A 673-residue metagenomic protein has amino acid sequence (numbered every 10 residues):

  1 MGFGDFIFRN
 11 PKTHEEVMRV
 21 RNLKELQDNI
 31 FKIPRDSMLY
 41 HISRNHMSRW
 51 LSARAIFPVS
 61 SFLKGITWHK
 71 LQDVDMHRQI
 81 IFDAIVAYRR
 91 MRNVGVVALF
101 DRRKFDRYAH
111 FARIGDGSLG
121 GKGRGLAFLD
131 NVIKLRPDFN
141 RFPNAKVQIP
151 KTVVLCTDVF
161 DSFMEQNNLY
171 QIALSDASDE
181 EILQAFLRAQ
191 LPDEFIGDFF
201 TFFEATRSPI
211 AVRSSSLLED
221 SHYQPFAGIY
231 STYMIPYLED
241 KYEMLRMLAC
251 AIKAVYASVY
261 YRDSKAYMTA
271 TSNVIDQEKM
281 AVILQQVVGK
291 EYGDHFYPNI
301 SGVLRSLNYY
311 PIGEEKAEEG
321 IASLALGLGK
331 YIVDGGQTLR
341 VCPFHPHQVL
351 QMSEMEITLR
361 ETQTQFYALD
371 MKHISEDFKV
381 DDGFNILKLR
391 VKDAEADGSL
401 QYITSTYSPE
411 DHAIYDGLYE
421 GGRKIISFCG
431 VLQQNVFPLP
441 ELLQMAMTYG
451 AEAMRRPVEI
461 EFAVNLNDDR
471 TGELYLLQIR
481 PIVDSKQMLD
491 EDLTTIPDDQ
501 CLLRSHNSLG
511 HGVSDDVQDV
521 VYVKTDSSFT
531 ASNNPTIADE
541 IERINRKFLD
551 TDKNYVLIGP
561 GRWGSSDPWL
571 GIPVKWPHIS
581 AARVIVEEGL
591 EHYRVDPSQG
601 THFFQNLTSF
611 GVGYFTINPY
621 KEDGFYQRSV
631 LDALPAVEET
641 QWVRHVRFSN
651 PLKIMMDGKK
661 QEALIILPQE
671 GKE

Functional and structural regions predicted by a protein language model:
M1-N93: Terminal, compositionally biased segments used for targeting/anchoring and flexible tails
S43, F139-V147: An N-terminal structural lobe/cap that precedes and organizes the functional/catalytic core across diverse proteins
S60-T67, F128, D158-D161, M234-P236: Short hydrophobic alpha-helical segments that form membrane-spanning helices or hydrophobic packing faces of helical
D101-R141, Q190-L590, N606-S609, P635-A636 (+1 more regions): Conserved mixed alpha/beta core segments that line enzyme active sites in large multi-domain catalysts
L129-K134, F160-Q166: Short active-site loop/helix that positions an aromatic residue
T152: Conserved, mostly hydrophobic/aromatic
L169-L187: N-terminal leader/propeptide and maturation segments of large enzyme subunits in energy/redox metabolism and hydrolases
L590-P635: Polybasic, proline/glycine-rich intrinsically disordered low-complexity segments
